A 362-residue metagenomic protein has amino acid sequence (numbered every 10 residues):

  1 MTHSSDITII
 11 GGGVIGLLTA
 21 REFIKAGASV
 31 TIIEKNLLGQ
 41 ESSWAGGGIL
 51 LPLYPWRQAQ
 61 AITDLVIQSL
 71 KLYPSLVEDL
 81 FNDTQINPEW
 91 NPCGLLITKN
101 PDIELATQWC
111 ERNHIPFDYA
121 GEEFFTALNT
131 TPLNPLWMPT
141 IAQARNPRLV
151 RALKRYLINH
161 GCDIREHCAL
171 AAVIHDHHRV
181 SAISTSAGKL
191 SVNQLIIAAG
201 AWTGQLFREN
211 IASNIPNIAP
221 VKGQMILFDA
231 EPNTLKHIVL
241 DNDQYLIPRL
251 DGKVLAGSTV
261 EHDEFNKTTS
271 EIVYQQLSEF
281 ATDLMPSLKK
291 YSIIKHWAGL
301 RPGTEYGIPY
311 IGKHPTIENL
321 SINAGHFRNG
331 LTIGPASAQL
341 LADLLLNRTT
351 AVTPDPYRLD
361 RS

Functional and structural regions predicted by a protein language model:
S5-T31: N-terminal Rossmann-like FAD-binding beta1-loop-alpha1 element of flavoenzymes
T8-I10, L190-W202, A338: Short hydrophobic core segments
L18-A26, G48-L50, I86-N91, Q194-E318: Active-site substrate-recognition segment that forms the wall of the catalytic cavity or substrate channel
I24-A45: Glycine-rich FAD pyrophosphate-binding loop
I49-T126, P132-L133, A281-T282: Dinucleotide-binding Rossmann-like beta1-alpha1 core, especially the glycine-rich loop that anchors the ADP
D64-I67, T98-E104, W137-R155, T268-V273 (+1 more regions): Short beta-strand to alpha-helix junction loop
W137-S186, N193: Helical element adjacent to the flavin cofactor pocket in flavoenzyme catalytic cores
N146, S287, Y291-S362: C-terminal catalytic lobe of FAD-dependent flavoproteins
